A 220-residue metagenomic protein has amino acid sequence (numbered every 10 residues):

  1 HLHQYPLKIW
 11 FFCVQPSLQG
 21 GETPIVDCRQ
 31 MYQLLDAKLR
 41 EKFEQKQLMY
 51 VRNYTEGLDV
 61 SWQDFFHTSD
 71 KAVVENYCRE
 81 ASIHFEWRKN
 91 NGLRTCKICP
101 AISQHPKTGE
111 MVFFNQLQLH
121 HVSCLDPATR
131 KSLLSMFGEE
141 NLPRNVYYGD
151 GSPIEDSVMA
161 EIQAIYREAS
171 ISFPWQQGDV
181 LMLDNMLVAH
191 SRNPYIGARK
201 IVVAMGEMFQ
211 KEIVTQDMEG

Functional and structural regions predicted by a protein language model:
Q4-G220: Active-site environment of non-heme Fe oxygenases that use a 2-His-1-carboxylate facial triad
